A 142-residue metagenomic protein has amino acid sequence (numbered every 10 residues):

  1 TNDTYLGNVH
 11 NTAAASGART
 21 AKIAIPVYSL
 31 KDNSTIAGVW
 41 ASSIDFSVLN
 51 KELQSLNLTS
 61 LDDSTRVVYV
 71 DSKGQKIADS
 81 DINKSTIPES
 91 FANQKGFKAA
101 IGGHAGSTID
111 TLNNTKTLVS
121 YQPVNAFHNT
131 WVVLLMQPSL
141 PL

Functional and structural regions predicted by a protein language model:
T1-S47, K51, S107-K116: Extracytoplasmic/periplasmic ligand-binding sensor regions of membrane-associated signaling proteins
T1-T20, K73-N93: Extracellular/periplasmic ligand-sensing ectodomains of membrane signal-transduction proteins
N2-D3, S64, T130: A generic structural signal for alpha->beta connector loops
L6, Y69, M136: Generic enzyme active-site microenvironment
A15-S16, S60-D62, I101, A126-F127: Extracellular/periplasmic catalytic domains that process cell-envelope and extracellular macromolecules
A21-A24, R66-V67, K73, V132: Conserved beta-strand and immediately adjacent loop positions that scaffold enzyme active sites
T35, V39-S85, A92-G96, G103-A105: Solvent-exposed, extracytoplasmic
K84, P88-L142: Extracellular/periplasmic juxtamembrane segments that couple receptor/chemosensory ectodomains to their
